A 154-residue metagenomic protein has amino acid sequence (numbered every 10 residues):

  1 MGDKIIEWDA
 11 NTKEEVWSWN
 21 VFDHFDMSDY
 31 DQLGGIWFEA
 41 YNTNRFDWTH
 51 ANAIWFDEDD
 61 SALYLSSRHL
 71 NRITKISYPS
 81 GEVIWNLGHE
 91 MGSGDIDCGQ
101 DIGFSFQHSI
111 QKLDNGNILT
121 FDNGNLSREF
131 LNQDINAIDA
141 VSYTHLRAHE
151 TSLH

Functional and structural regions predicted by a protein language model:
M1-N11, E15-G34, F38-A40: Asp-box/WD-like beta-propeller blade repeats and closely related beta-sheet repeat scaffolds
K4-I6, R72-T74, A137-D139: A short loop-to-beta-strand structural motif that recurs across blades of beta-propeller domains
D9, D57, E150: Acidic active-site catalytic centers that drive phospho-/nucleotidyl reactions and related ester hydrolyses
W17, I84-W85, R147: A structural microfeature
F22-D26, W37-I135: Beta-propeller domains
T144-T151: Conserved small/polar residues in nucleotide/adenosyl-binding loops
